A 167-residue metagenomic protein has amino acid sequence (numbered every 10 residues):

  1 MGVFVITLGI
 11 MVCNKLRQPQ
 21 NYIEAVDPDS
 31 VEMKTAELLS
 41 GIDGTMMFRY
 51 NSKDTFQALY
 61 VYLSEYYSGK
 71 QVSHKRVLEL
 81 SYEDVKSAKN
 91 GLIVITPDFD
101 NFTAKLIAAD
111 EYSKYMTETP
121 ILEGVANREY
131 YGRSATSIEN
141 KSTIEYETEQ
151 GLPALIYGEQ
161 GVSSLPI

Functional and structural regions predicted by a protein language model:
M1-V12: Hydrophobic membrane-insertion alpha-helices, especially the h-region of bacterial N-terminal signal peptides
F4, F48, F56, F99-F102 (+1 more regions): Phenylalanine-focused residue identity feature
I10-K86: N-terminal export/targeting and maturation segments
V77-I167: Extracytoplasmic electrostatic interaction patches
